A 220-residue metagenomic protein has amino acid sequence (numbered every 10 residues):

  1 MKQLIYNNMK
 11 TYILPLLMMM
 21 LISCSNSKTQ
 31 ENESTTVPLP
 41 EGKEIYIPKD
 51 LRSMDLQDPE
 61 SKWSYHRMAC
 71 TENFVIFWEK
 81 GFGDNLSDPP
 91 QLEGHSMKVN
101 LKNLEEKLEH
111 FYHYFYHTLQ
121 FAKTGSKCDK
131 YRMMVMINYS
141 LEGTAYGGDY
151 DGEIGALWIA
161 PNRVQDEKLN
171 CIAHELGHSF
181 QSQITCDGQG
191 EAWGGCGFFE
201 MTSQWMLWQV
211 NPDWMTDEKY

Functional and structural regions predicted by a protein language model:
M1-M9: N-terminal secretory signal peptides that target proteins for export/translocation
K10-L16: Sec-dependent signal peptide recognition, specifically the positively charged N-region followed immediately by
I22-S23: C-terminal motif of bacterial Sec signal peptides marking the signal peptidase cleavage site
E31-R67: Long, contiguous juxta-domain segments that are non-catalytic but functionally important
T71-G195, F199-S203, D213-T216: Juxtacatalytic substrate-recognition/specificity segment
W205-Q209: Short glycine/serine- and small hydrophobic-enriched flexible loop segments
K219-Y220: Short sequence/structural elements of tandem HEAT/ARM alpha-solenoid repeats
